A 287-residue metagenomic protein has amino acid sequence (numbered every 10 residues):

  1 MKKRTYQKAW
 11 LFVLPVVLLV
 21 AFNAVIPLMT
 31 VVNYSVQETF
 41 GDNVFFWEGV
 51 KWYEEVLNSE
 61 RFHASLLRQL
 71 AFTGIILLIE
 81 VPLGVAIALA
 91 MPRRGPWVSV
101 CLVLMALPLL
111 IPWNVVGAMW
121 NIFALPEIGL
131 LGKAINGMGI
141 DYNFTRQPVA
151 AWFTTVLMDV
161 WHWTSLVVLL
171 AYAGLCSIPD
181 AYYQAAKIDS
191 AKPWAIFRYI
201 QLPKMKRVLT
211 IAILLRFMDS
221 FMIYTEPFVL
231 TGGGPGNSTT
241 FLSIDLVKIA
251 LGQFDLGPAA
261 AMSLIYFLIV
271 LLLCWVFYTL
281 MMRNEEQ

Functional and structural regions predicted by a protein language model:
R4-Q287: A structural signal for multi-pass alpha-helical bundles of membrane permease subunits that mediate small-molecule
